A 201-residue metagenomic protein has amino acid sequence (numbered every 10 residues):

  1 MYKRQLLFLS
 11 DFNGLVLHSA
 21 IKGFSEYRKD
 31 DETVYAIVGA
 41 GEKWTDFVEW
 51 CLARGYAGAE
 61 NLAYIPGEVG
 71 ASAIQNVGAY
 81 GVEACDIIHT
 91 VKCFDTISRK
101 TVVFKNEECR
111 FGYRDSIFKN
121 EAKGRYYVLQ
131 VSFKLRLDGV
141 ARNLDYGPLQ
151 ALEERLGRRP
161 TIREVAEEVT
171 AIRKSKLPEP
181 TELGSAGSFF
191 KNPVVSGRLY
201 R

Functional and structural regions predicted by a protein language model:
M1: Active-site loops and adjacent core secondary-structure elements that bind or stabilize anionic groups
R4-V91, D95-I97: Anion-binding (especially nucleotide phosphate/pyrophosphate-binding) glycine-rich loop and adjoining beta-alpha core
T101-R201: Phosphate/pyrophosphate- and phosphate-bearing ligand-binding catalytic cores of soluble enzymes
